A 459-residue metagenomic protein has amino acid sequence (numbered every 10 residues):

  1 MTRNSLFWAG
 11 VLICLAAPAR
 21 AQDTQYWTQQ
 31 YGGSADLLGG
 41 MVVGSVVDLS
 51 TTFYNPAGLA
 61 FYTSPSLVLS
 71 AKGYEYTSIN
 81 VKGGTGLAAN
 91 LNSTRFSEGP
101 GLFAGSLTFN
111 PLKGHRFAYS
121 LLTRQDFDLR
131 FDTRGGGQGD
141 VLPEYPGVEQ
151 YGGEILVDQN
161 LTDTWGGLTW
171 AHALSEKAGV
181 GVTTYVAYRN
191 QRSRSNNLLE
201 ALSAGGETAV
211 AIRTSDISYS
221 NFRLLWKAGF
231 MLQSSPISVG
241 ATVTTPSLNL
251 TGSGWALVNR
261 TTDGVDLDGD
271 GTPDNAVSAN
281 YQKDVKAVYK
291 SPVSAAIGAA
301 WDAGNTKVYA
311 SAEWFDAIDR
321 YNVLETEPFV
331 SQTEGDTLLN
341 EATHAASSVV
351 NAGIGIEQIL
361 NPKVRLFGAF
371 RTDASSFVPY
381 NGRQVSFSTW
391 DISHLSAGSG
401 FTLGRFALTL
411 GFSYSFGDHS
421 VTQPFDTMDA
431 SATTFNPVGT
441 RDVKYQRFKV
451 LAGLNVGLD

Functional and structural regions predicted by a protein language model:
M1-W8: Bacterial N-terminal signal peptides that target proteins for export
R3, A88-F96, E154-D158: Short coil/turn segments at secondary-structure boundaries
C14-P18: N-terminal signal peptide c-region/cleavage motif recognized by signal peptidases
R20-D36, P100, S106-D459: Outer-membrane beta-barrel porins/channels
G32-T51: N-terminal targeting signals for Sec/Tat export/insertion, comprising classic cleavable signal peptides
V46-Y54, A60-D140, T164: Outer-membrane beta-barrel translocator/receptor signature
Y54-N55, V438: Short structured motifs
